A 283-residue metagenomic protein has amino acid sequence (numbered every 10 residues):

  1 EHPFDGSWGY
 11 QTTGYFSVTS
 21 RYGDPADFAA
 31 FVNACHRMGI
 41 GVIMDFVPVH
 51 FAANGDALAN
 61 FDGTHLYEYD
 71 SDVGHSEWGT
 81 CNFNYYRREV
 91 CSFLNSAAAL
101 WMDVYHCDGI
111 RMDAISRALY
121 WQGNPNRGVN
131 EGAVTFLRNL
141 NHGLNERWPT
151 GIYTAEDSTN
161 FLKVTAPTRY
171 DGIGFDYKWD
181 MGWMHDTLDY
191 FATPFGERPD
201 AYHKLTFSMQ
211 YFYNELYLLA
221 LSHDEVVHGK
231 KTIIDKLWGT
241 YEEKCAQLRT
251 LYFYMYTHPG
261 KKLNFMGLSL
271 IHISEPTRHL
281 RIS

Functional and structural regions predicted by a protein language model:
E1-C107, R111-V129: Substrate-binding/active-site clefts of carbohydrate-active enzymes
T13-F16, I234-L237, R278: Glycine- and acidic
G14, N82, K178, L218-A220 (+1 more regions): Generic structural signal for residues positioned in beta-strands
V32, N141, T277: Catalytic Tyr-X3-Lys helix of short-chain dehydrogenase/reductase
A59-F61, Y170-G172, S283: Glycine-rich, phosphate-binding/catalytic loops in enzymes
H106-D108, Y120-I271: Conserved alpha/beta catalytic core and glycan-binding cleft of carbohydrate-active enzymes
I271-S283: Single conserved hydrophobic/aromatic residue that forms the stacking wall/gate of nucleotide- or nucleobase-binding
